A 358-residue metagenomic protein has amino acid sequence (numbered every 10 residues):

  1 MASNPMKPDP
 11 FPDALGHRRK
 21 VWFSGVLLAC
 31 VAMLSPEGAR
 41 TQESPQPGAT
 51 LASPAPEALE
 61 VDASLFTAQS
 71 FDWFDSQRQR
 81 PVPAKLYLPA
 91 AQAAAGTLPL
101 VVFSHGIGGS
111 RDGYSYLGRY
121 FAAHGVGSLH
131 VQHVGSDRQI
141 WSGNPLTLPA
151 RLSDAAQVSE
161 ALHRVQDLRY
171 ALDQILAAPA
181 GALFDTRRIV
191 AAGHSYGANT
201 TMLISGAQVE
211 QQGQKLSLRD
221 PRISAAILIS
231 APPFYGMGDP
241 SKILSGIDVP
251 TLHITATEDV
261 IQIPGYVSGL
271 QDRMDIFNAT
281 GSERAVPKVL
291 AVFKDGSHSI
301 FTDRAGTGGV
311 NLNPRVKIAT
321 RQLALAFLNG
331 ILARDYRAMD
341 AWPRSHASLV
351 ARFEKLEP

Functional and structural regions predicted by a protein language model:
S24-M33: Bacterial N-terminal signal peptides
P45-G96: N-terminal cap/lid segment of alpha/beta-hydrolase-fold proteins
A93-G96, F103-I140, Y235-G236, I261-P264: Short substrate-entry loop that stabilizes the transition state in hydrolases
V134-H163, T302-A305: Cap/lid segment of the alpha/beta-hydrolase catalytic domain
R151-A182: Alpha/beta-hydrolase active-site loop
A171-G246: Primarily recognizes the serine-hydrolase "nucleophile elbow" in alpha/beta-hydrolase and SGNH/GDSL folds
S245-I318: Active-site-adjacent alpha-helix of alpha/beta-hydrolase-fold enzymes
F293-P358: Alpha/beta-hydrolase-fold serine-hydrolase catalytic core, especially in secreted/extracellular enzymes
